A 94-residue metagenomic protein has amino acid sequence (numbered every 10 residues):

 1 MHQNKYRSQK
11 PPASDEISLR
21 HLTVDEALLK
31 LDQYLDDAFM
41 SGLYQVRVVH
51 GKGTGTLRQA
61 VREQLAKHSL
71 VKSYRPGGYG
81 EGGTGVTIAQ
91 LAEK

Functional and structural regions predicted by a protein language model:
M1-K94: Long, charged, low-complexity intrinsically disordered regions
